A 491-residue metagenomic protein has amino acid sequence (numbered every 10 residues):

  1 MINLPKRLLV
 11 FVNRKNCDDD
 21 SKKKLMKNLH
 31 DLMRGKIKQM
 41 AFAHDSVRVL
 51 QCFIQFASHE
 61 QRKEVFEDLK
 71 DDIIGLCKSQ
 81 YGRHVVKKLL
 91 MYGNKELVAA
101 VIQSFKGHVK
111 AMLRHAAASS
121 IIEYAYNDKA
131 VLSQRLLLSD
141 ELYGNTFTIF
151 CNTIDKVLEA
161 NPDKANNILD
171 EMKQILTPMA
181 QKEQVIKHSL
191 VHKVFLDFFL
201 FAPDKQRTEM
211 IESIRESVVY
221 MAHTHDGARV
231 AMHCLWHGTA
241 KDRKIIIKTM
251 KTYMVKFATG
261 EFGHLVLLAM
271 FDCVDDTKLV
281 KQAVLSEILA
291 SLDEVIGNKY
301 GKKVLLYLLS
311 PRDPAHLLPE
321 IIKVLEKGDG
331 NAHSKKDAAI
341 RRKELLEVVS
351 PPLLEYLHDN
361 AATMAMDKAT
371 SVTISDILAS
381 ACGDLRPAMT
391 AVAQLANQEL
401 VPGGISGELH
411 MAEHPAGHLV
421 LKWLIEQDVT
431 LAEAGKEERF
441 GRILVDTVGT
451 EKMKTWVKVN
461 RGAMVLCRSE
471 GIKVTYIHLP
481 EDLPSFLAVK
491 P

Functional and structural regions predicted by a protein language model:
M1-P491: Eukaryotic gene-expression regulator signature that favors modular helical reader/repeat domains and their
